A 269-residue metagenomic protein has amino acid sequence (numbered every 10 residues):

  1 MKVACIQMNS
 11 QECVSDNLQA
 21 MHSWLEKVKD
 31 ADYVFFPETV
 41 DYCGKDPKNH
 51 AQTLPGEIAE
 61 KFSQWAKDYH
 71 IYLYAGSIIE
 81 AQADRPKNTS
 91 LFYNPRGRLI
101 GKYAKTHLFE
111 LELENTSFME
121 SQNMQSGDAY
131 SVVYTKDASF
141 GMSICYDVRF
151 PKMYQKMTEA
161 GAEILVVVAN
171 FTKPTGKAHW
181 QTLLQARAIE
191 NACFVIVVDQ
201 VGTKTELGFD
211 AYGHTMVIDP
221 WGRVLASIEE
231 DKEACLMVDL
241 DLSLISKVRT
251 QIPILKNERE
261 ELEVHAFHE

Functional and structural regions predicted by a protein language model:
M1-A4: Extreme N-terminal starter segment of soluble prokaryotic enzymes
Q7-N9, A104, D199: Residue-level recognition of beta-strand->loop/alpha-helix junctions
Q11-S15, H22-R96, K102-A104, F171-A186 (+1 more regions): Cys-nucleophile CN-hydrolase/nitrilase-fold catalytic domain and related Cys-dependent amidase chemistry that acts on
D32-Y33, F140, I164: Structural motif
L54-Y74, R149-A234: CN hydrolase (nitrilase-like) catalytic-core segments centered on the catalytic cysteine and neighboring Lys/Glu
A75-S77, T89-F92, S131-V133, T215-V217 (+1 more regions): Short beta-strand scaffold segments in enzyme catalytic cores
A81-A160, K173-T175, H179-T182, Q251-I254: Active-site catalytic loop in hydrolytic enzyme cores
K102, N123, Q200-E269: C-terminal beta-strand edge segments of enzyme domains
